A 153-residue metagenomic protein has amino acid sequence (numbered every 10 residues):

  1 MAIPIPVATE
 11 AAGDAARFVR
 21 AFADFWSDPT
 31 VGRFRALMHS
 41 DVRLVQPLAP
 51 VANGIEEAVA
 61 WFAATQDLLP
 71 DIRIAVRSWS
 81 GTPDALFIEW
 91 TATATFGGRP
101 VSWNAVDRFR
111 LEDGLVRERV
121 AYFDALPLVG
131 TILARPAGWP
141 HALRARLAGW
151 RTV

Functional and structural regions predicted by a protein language model:
A2-V153: C-terminal and inter-domain tail/linker signature
